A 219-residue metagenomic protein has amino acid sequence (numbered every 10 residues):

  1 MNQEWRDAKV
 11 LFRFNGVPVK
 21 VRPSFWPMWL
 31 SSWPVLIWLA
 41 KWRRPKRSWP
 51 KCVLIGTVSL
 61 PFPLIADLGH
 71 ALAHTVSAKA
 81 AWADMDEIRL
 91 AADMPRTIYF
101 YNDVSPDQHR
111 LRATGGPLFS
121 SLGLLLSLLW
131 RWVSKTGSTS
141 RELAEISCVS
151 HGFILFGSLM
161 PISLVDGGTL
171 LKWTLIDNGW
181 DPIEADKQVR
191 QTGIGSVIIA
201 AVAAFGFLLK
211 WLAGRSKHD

Functional and structural regions predicted by a protein language model:
M1-D219: Hydrophobic transmembrane alpha-helices and their immediate loop junctions in multi-pass integral membrane proteins
